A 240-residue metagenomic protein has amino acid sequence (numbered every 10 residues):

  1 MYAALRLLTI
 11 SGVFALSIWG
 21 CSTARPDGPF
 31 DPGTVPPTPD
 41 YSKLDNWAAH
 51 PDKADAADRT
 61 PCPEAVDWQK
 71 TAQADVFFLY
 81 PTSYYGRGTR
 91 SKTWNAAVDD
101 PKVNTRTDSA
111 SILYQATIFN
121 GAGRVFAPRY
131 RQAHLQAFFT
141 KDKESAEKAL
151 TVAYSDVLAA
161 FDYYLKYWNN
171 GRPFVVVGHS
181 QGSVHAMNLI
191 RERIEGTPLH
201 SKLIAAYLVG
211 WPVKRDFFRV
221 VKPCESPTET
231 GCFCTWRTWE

Functional and structural regions predicted by a protein language model:
M1-T9: Bacterial N-terminal signal peptides that target proteins for export
L8-S17: Bacterial N-terminal signal peptides
C21-V66, T105: Basic, amphipathic N-terminal segments that precede the first structured/catalytic domain
S22-T23, D156-G171, R191-E240: Surface cap/lid and interfacial helix-loop subdomains adjacent to catalytic sites that gate substrate access
G28-Y41, F78-R172: Active-site catalytic motif of lipid deacylating hydrolases and related acyltransferases
Q69-A74: Proline/glycine-enriched tight loop/beta-turn segments at coil->beta junctions that connect or precede beta-strands
D75-L79, F126-R129, V175-V176, A205-L208 (+1 more regions): Structural recognition of the beta-strand scaffold that forms the well-ordered cores of secreted hydrolase catalytic
G178, G182, A186: Gly/Ala-rich beta-loop-alpha elbow adjacent to hydrolase catalytic centers
